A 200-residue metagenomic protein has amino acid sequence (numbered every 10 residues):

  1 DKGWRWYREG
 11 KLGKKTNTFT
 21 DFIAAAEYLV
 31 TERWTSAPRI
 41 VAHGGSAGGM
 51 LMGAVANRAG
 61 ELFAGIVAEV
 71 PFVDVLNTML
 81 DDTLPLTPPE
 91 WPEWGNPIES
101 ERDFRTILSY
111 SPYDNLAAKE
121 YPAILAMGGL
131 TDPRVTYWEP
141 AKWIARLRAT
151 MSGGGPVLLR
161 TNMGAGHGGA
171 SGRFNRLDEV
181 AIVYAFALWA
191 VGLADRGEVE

Functional and structural regions predicted by a protein language model:
D1-E200: Active-site-proximal cap/loop segments of hydrolase catalytic domains
